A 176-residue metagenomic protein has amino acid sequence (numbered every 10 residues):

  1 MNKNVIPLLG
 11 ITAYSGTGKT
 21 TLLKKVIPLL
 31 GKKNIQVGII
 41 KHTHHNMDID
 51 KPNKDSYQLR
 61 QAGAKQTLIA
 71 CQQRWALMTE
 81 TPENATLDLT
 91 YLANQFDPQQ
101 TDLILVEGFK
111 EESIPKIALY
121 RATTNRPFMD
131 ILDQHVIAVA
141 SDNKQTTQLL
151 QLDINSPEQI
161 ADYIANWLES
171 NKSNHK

Functional and structural regions predicted by a protein language model:
N2-H45: Walker A (P-loop) phosphate-binding motif
Y14, H42-T43, C71-Q72, E107-F109 (+1 more regions): Fold-independent oxyanion-binding glycine-rich loops and adjacent beta-strand/coil segments at enzyme active sites
I27-N84: N-terminal phosphate/diphosphate-binding loop that engages ATP/GTP or pyrophosphate donors across diverse enzyme folds
M47-I49, N125-P127, K144-Q148: Short, charged/polar "capping" segments at the starts of alpha-helices and the immediately preceding loops
E80-F109: Phosphate-binding/switch loop-helix module in NTP-utilizing enzymes
I104-V106, K116-R121, H135-D142: Short, hydrophobic beta-strand segments that form beta-sheet elements in well-ordered domains
E111, L132-K176: Conserved NTP phosphate-binding and transfer environment spanning the P-loop NTPase/kinase superfamily
E111, P115-L132: Conserved C-terminal guanine-recognition region of P-loop GTPase G domains, centered on the G4
